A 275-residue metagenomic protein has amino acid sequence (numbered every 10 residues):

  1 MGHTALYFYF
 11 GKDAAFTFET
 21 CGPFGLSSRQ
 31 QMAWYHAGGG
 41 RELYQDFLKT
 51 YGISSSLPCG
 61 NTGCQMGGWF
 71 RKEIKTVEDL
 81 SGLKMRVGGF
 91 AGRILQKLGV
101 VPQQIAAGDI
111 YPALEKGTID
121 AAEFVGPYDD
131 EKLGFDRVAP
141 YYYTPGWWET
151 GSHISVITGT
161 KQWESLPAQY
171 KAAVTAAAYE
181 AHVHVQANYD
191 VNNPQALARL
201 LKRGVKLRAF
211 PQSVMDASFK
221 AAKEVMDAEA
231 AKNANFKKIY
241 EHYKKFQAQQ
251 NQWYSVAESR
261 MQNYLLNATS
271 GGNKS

Functional and structural regions predicted by a protein language model:
M1-Q31, G39-S275: N-terminal secretory/targeting leader peptides
